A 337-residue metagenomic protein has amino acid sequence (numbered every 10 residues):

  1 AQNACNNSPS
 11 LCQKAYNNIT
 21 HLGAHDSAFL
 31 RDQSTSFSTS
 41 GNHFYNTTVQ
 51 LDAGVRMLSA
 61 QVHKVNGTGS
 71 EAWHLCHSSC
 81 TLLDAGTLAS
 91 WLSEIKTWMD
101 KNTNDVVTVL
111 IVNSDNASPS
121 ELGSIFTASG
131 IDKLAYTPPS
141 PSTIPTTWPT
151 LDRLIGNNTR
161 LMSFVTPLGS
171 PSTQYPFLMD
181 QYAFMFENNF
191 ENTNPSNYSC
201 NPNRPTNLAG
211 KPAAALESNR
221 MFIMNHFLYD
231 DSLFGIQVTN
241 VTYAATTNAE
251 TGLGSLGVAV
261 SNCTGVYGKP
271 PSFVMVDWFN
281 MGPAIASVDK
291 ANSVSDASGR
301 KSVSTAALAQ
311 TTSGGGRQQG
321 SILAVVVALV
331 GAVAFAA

Functional and structural regions predicted by a protein language model:
A1-T312, Q319-A337: Catalytic cores of phosphodiester-bond hydrolases, prominently lipid phosphodiesterases
